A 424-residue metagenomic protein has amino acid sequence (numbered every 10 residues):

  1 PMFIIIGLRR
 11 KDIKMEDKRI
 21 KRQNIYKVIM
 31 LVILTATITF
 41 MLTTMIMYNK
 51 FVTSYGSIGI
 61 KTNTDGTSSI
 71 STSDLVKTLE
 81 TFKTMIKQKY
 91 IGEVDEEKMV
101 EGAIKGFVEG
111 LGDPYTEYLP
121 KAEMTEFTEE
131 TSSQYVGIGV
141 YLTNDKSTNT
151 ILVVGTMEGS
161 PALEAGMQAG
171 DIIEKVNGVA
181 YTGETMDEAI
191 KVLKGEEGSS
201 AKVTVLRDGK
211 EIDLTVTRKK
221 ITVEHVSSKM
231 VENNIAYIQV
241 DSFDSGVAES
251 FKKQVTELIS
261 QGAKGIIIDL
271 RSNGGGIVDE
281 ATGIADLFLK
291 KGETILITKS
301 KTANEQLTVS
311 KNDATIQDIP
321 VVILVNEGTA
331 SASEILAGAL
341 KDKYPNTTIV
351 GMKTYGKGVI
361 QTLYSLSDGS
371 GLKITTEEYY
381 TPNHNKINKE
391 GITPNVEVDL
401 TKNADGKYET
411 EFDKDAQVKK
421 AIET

Functional and structural regions predicted by a protein language model:
P1-K14: Short, Lys/Arg-enriched N-terminal segments with co-localized hydrophobic residues within the first ~10-30 amino acids
E16-K18, V154, L163-A165, A169 (+3 more regions): Cleft-lining beta-strand/loop regions that shape enzyme active-site pockets
E16-Y115: Terminal targeting/pro-maturation regions of precursor/exported proteins
L75-F82, D95, M99-F107, L111 (+10 more regions): Stable alpha-helical elements in mature extracytoplasmic
K87-L152, S200-A201, D208-T215: Extended, small/polar residue-biased N-terminal targeting/export presequences and adjacent propeptide/linker tracts
I104, G137, Y141-M157, N234-Q239 (+2 more regions): PDZ/PDZ-like groove recognition
S133-K175, V179-G183, D244-S245: PDZ/PDZ-like domain segments forming the peptide/carboxylate-binding groove, activating on the N-terminal beta-strands
Q361-S365, L372-D405: Conserved P-loop NTPase
